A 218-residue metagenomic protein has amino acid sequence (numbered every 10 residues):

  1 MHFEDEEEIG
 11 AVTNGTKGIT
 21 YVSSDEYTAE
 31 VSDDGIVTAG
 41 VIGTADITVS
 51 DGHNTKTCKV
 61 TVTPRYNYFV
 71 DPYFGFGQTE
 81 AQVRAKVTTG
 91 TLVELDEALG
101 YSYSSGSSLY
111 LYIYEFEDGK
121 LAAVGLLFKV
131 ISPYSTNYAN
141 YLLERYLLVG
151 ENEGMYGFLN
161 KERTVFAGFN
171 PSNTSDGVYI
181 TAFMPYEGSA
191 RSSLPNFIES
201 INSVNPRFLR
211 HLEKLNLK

Functional and structural regions predicted by a protein language model:
M1-P72, Q78, Q82, K86 (+2 more regions): Extracytoplasmic soluble-region selector
Q78-K218: A cross-family detector of function-defining hotspots
